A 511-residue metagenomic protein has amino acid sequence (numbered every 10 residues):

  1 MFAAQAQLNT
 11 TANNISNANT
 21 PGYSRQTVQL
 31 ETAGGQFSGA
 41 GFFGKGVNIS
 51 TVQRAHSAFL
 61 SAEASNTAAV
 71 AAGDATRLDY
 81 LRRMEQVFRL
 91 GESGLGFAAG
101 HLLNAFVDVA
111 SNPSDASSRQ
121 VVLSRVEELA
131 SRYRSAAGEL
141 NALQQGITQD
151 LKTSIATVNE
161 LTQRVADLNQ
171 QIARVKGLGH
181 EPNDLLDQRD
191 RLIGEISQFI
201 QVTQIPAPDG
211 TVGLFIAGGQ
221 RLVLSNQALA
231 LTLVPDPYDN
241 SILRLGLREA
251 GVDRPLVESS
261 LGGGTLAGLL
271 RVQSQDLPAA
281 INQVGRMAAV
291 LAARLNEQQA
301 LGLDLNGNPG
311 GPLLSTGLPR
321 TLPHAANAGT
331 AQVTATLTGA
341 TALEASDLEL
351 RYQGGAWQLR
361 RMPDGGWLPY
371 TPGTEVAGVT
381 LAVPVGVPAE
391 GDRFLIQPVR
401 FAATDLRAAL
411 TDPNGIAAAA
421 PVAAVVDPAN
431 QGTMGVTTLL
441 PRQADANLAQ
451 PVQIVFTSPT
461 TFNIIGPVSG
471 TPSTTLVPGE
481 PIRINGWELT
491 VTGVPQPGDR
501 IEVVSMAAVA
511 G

Functional and structural regions predicted by a protein language model:
M1-G511: S/T-rich, low-complexity, solvent-exposed segments of bacterial secretion/appendage proteins
